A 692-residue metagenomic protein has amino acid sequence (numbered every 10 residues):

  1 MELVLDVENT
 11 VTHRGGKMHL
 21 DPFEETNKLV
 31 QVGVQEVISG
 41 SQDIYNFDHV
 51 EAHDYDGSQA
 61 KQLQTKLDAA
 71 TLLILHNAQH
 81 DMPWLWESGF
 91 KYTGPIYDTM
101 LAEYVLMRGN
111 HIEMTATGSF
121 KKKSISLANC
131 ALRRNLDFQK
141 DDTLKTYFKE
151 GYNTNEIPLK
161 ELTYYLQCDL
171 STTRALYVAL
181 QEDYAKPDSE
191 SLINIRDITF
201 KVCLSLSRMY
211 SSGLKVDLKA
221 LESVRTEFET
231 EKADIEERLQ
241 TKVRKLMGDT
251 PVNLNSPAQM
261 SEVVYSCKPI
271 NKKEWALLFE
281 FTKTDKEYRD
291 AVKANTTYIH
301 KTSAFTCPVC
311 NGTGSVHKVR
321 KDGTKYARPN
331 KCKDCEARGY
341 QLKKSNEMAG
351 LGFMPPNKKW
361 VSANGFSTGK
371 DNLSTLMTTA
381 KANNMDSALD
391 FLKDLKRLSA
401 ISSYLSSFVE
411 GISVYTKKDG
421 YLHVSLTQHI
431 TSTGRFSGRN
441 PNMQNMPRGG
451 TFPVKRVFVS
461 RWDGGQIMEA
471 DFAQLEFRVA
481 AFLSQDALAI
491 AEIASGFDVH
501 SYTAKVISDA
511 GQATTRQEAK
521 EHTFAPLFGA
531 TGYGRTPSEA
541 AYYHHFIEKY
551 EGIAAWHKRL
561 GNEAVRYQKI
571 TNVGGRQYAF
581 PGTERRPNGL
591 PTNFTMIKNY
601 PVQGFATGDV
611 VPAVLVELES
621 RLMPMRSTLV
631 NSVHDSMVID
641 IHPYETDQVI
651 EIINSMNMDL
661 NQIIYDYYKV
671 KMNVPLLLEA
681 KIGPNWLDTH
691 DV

Functional and structural regions predicted by a protein language model:
M1-K17, D21-V34, S39-Q42, T117-K122 (+9 more regions): Conserved "right-hand" nucleotidyltransferase catalytic core of DNA-directed polymerases
L5, L75-H76, I96-M100, S460-E476 (+1 more regions): Conserved catalytic palm subdomain of right-hand nucleotidyl-transferase polymerases, strongest for RNA-directed enzymes
V37-A185, I198, T503-S508, T514: Active-site-proximal helix-loop-helix substrate-binding element of RNase H-like nuclease domains
Q79-F90, A102-G109, M260-P269, A473-L488 (+3 more regions): Short active-site loop/helix that positions an aromatic residue
V105-T115, F120, R208-K232, A480 (+2 more regions): Catalytic palm subdomain of template-directed nucleic-acid polymerases, centered on the conserved carboxylate motif
L204, S211, T306-N330, R338-Q341 (+10 more regions): Conserved catalytic core of nucleic-acid polymerases
L221-A258, F546-A555, Y644-V692: Polymerase palm active-site segment centered on the conserved acidic dipeptide of motif C
S425-Q512: Function-dense linear segments that define catalytic or interfacial modules in macromolecule-processing proteins
